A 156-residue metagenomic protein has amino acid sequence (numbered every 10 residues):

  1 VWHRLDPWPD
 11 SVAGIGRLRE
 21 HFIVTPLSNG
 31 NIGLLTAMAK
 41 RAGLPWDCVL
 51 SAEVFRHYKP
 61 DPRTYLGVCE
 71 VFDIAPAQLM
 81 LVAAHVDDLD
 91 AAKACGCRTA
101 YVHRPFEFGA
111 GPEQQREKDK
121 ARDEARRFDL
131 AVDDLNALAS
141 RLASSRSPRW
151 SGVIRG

Functional and structural regions predicted by a protein language model:
V1-T25, P62: Short, acidic loop-to-helix structural element flanking the phosphoryl-transfer center in phosphate-processing enzymes
G16, G30-G156: Asp-based, Mg2+/Mn2+-dependent phosphohydrolase catalytic module
